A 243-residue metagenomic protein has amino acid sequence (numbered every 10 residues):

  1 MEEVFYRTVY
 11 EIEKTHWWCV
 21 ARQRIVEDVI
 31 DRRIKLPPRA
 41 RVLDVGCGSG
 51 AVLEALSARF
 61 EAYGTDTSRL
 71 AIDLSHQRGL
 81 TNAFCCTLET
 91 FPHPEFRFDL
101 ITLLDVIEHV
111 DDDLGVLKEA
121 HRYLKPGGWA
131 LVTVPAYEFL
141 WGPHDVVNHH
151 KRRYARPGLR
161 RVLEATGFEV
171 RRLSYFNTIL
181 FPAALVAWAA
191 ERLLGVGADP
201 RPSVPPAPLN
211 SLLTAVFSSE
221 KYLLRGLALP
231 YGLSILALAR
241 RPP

Functional and structural regions predicted by a protein language model:
M1-F96, L100-L104, L114-L117, A207 (+3 more regions): Conserved N-terminal segment of class I S-adenosyl-L-methionine
E11, A130-R152, R156-E164: Short, glycine-/aromatic-enriched active-site segment of Class I SAM-dependent methyltransferases
S57, D111, K125, F168: Short conserved AdoMet
L80-N82, N148-K151, W188-E191: Short, hinge-like loop/turn segments at secondary-structure boundaries
D105, H109: A short His-aromatic
L114-W129: A short glycine-rich, Lys/Arg-flanked "PGG" loop and its adjoining helix->strand segment in the class I
F168-T178: Conserved S-adenosyl-L-methionine
L180-P243: A C-terminal cap/extension of S-adenosyl-L-methionine-dependent methyltransferases that defines the acceptor-substrate
